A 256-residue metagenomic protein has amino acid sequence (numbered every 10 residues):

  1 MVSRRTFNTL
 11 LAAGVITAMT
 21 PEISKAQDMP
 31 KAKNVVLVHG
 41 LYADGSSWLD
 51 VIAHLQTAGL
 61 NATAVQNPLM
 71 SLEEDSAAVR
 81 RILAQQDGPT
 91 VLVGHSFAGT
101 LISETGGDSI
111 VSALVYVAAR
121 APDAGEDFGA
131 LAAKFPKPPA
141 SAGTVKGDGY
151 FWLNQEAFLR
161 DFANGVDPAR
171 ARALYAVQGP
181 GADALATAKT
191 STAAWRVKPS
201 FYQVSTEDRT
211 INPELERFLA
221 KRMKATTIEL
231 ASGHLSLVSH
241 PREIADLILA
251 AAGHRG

Functional and structural regions predicted by a protein language model:
M1, M19-K33: C-terminal segment of N-terminal export signals and the immediately downstream linker at the start of the mature
T6-K25: N-terminal export signals
P30-D87: Active-site catalytic motif of lipid deacylating hydrolases and related acyltransferases
G88-G94: Alpha/beta-hydrolase fold nucleophile elbow
G94, A98, I102: Gly/Ala-rich beta-loop-alpha elbow adjacent to hydrolase catalytic centers
I110-V111, V115-K146: Flexible "cap/lid" loop of the alpha/beta hydrolase fold
A182-M223, E229-S232, L237: Conserved serine/cysteine hydrolase catalytic core
V238-A250: Post-His helix in hydrolase/transferase enzymes
